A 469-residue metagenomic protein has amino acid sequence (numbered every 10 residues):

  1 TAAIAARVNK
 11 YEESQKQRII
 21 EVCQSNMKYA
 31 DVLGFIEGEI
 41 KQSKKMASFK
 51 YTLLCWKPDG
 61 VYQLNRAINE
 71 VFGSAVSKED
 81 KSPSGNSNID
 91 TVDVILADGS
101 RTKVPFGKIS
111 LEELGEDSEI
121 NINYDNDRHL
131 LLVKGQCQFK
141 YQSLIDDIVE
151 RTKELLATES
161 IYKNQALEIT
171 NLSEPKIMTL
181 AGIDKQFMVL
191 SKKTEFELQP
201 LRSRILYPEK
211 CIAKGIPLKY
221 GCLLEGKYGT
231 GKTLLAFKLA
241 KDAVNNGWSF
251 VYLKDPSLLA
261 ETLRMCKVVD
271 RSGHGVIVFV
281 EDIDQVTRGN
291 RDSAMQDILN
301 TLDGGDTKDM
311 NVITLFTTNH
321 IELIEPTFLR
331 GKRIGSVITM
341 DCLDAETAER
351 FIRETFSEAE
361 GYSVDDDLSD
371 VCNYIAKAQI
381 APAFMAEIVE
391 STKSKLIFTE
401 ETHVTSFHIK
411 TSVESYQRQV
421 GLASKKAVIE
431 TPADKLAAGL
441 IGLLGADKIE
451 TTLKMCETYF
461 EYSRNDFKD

Functional and structural regions predicted by a protein language model:
T1-P208, L218-K219, L224, N246 (+2 more regions): AAA+ P-loop ATPase mechanoenzymes
K41-K44, S48, Y228, L343 (+1 more regions): Proline-rich low-complexity regions
I120-I122, V133, F250, I277-V278 (+1 more regions): Hydrophobic beta-strand residues in large extracellular and virion-surface proteins
Q136, K140, K227, M340-L343 (+1 more regions): Structured loop/turn residues at secondary-structure junctions
K185-S369: Walker A/P-loop NTP-binding motif of AAA+ ATPase domains
V337-D469: C-terminal alpha-helical "lid" subdomain
